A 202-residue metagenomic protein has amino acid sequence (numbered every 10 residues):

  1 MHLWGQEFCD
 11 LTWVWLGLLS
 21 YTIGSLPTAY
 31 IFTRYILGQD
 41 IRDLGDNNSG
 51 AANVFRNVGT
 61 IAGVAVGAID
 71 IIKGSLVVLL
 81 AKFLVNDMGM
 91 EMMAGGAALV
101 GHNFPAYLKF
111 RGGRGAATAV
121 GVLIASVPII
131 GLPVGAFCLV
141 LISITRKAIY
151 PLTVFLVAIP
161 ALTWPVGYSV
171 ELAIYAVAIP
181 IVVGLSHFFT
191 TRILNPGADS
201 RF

Functional and structural regions predicted by a protein language model:
M1-G17, L76-M93, I124-I130, W164-Y175: Helix-coil boundary and interhelical linker segments in multi-pass alpha-helical membrane proteins
C9-L37: N-terminal signal-anchor transmembrane alpha helix
I31-I61, G112, R192-F202: Cytosolic, membrane-interface loops and tails of multi-pass inner-membrane proteins
Q39-G50, Y107-V120, K147-A158: Short, non-helical or kinked segments that cap or interrupt transmembrane helices
F55-V58, A81-L84, G101, A116-R146 (+1 more regions): Interfacial segments of multi-pass membrane proteins
R56-K82: Multi-pass membrane catalytic core of lipid/isoprenoid biosynthesis enzymes
I130-P133, A148-L156, G167-P180: Loop-to-transmembrane alpha-helix initiation sites
P160-W164, Y168-F202: C-terminal membrane-associated helical module and adjoining short loops/tails
